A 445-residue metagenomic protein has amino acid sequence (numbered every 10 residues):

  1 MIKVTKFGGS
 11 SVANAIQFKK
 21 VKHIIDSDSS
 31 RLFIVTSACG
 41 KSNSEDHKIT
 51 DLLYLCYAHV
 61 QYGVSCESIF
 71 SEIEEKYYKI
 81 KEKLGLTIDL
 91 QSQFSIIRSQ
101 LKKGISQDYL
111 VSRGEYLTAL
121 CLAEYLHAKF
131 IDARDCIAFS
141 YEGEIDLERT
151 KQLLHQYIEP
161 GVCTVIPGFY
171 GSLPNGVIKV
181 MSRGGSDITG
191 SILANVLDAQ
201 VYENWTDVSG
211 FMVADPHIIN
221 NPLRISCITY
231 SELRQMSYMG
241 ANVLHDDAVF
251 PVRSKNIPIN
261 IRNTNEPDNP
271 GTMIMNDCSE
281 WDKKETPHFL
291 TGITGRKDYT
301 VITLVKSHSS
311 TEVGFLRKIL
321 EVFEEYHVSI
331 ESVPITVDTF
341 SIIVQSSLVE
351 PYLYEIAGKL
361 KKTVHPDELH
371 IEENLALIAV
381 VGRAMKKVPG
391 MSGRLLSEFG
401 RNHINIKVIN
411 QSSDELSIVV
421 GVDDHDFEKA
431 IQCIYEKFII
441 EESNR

Functional and structural regions predicted by a protein language model:
M1-L244, V249, Q345, G421-D423 (+1 more regions): Nucleotide/pyrophosphate-binding catalytic subdomain
T36-L55, M212, I261-W281, V337: Terminal amphipathic helices with adjacent charged low-complexity linkers/tails
F130-D132, I261, S332, V408: A structural preference for short, hydrophobic beta-strand core positions in alpha/beta folds
G184, E266, S412-D414: A short acidic Gly-Thr/Ser loop motif
H245, N256-N263: Acidic/polar loop patches that form or flank catalytic/metal-binding clefts of enzymes that bind anionic ligands
P270-R445: A conserved regulatory-domain signal marking ACT and ACT-like small-molecule sensing domains and adjacent regulatory
